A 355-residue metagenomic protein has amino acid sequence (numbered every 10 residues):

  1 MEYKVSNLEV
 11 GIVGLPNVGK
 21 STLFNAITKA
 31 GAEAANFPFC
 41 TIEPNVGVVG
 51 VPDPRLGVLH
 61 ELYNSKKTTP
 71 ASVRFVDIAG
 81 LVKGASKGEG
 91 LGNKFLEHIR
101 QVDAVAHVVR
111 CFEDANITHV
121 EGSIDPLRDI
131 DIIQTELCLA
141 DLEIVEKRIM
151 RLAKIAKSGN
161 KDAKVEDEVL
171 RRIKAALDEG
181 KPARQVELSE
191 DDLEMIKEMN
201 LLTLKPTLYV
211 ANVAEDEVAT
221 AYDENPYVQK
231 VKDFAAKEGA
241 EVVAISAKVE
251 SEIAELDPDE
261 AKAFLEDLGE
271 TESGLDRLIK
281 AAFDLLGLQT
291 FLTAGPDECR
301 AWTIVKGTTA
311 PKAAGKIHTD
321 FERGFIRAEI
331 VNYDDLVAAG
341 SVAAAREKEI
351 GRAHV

Functional and structural regions predicted by a protein language model:
M1-N116, E146, L152: Conserved G1/Walker A P-loop phosphate-binding module
M1-V13, V18, F24, R151-R352: C-terminal-of-GTPase-core extension/linker across diverse P-loop GTPases
K29, E61, E97, Q101 (+3 more regions): Short, intrinsically disordered, mixed-charge
A30-P38, N45-G47, R55-V58, K87 (+10 more regions): Glycine-rich, flexible loop/turn motifs
F39, D53-L56, T69-F75, E89-D103 (+9 more regions): Amphipathic alpha-helical transducer elements in NTP-driven molecular machines
F39, P44-G47, P54-L56, E61-T68 (+14 more regions): Short capping/connector residues at structural and topological boundaries
G47-P52, A79-E89, R100-D162, A176-S189 (+1 more regions): Conserved Switch II/interswitch segment of TRAFAC-class P-loop GTPases
